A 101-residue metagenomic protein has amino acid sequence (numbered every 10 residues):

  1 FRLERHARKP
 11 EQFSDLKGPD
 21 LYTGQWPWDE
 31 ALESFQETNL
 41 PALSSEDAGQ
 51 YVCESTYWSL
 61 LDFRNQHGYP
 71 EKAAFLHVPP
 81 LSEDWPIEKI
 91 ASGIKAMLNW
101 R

Functional and structural regions predicted by a protein language model:
F1-G49, C53: Mid-sequence, gly/pro-rich, charge-dense loop/helix-turn segments that line enzyme active sites
S55-R101: Active-site-adjacent mobile loop/cap segments within catalytic or ligand-binding domains
